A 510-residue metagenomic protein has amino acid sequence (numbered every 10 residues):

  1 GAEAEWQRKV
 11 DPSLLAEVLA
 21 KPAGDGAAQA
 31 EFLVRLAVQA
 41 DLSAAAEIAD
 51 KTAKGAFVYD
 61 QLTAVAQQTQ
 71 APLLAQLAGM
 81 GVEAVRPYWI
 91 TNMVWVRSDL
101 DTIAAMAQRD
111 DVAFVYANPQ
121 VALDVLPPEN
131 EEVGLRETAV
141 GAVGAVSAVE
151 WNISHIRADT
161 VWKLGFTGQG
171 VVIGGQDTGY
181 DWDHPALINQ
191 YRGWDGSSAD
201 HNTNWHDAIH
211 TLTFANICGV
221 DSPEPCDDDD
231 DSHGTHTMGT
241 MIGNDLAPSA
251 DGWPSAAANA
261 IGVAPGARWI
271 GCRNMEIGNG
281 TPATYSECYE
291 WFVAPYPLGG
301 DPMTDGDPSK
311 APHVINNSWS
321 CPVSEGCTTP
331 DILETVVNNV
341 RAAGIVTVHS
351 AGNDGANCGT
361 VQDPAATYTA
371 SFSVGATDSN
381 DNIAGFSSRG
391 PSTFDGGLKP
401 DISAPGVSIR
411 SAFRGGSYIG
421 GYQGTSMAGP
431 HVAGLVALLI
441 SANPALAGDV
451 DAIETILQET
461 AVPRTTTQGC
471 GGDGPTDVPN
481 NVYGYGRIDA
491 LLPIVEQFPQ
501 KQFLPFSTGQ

Functional and structural regions predicted by a protein language model:
A2-E132: Inhibitory N-terminal propeptides of secreted protease zymogens
E3-E5, F57, R109-V172, D183-I188: Protease zymogen maturation seam
P22, A27, A45-A46, V149 (+8 more regions): Subtilisin-like serine protease catalytic core
F32-R35, R86-P87, M93-R97, F114-Y116 (+14 more regions): Structural recognition of the beta-strand scaffold that forms the well-ordered cores of secreted hydrolase catalytic
V38-L42, T91-N92, L100-I103, Q120-D124 (+10 more regions): Solvent-exposed loop/turn segments at secondary-structure junctions within structured extracellular/periplasmic domains
E150, G252, A256, I261 (+4 more regions): C-terminal subdomain of the subtilisin-like protease fold in secreted/lumenal serine endopeptidases
M238-T240, I270-G278, T360, G406-T476: Hydrolase catalytic cores
Y289, V293, T304, P308-A412 (+1 more regions): Catalytic-core segments of hydrolase enzymes
